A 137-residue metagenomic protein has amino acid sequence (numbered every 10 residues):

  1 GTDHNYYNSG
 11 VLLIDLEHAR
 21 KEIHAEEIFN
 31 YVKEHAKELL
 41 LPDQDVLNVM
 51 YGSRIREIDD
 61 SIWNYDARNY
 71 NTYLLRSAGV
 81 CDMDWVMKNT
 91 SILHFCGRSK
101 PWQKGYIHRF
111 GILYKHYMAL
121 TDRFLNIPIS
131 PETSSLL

Functional and structural regions predicted by a protein language model:
G1-V11: A recurrent flexible, glycine/aromatic-enriched loop bordering the glycosyltransferase active site that acts as
I14-L137: A glycosyltransferase accessory/donor-loop signature
